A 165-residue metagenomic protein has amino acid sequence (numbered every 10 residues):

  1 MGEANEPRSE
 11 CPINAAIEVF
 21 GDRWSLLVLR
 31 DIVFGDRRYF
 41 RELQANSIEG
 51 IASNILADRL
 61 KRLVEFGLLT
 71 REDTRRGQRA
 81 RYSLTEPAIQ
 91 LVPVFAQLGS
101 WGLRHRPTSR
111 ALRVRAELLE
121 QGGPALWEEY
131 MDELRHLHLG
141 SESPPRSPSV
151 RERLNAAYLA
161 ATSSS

Functional and structural regions predicted by a protein language model:
M1-F20, E152-S163: N-terminal leader segment of winged-helix/HTH proteins
M1-P7, A16, D31, G67-T70 (+2 more regions): Short, contiguous, well-ordered secondary-structure segments
C11-A52: N-terminal helix-turn-helix DNA-binding core of bacterial DNA-binding proteins
G21, R75-L98: Basic, amphipathic "hinge/linker" alpha-helix immediately C-terminal to the N-terminal HTH DNA-binding motif
V33, R37, L68, L103: Hydrophobic/aromatic-lined pockets within catalytic cores
R41, D58-K61, A96: Internal, well-ordered alpha-helical scaffold/interface segments that support domain packing or protein-protein contacts
S47-R71, G77: Canonical helix-turn-helix DNA-binding module
F95-S165: C-terminal regulatory/oligomerization modules of transcriptional regulators
